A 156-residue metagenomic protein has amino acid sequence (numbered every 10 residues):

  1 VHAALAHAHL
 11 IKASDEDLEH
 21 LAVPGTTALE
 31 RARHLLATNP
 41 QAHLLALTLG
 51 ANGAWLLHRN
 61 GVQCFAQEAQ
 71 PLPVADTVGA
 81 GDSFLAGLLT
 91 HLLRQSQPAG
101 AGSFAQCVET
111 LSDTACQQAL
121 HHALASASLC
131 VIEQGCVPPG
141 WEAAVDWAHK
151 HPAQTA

Functional and structural regions predicted by a protein language model:
V1-A3, L29: Active-site glycine-rich loop that binds ribose-phosphate moieties when present
A3-A4, T38: Structural alpha-helical scaffold elements that stabilize or flank donor/cofactor-binding regions in carbohydrate
H7-A8, A42: Short, well-ordered alpha-helix to beta-strand connector turns
A8-D15: A short beta-strand/loop micro-motif in the catalytic core of glycosyltransferases that engages the nucleotide-sugar
E16-D17, T110: Short glycine/proline- and acidic residue-enriched helix-loop micro-motifs that form flexible lids or anion-recognition
L18-E19, A54: A generic structural signal for short hydrophobic patches within well-formed alpha-helices
P24-A156: Conserved phosphate-binding/catalytic region of the ribokinase-like
